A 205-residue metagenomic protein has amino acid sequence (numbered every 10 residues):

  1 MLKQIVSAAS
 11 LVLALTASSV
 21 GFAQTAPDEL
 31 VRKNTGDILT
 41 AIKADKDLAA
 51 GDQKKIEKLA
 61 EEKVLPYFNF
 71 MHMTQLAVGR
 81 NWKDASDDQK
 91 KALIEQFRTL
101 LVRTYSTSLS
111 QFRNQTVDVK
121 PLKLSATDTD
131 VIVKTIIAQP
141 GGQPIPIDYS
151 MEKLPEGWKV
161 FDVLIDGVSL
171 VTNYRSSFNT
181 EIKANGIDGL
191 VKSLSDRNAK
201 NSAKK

Functional and structural regions predicted by a protein language model:
M1-A9: Bacterial N-terminal signal peptides that target proteins for export
A8-S18: Bacterial N-terminal signal peptides
S19-A23: Sec/Tat signal peptide C-region and signal peptidase I cleavage site
T25-Y105: Early exported N-terminus immediately downstream of N-terminal targeting peptides
W82, T99-L100, L124, Q139 (+1 more regions): Solvent-exposed loop/turn segments at secondary-structure junctions within structured extracellular/periplasmic domains
R103-I145, R197-K205: Surface-exposed, charged secondary-structure patches
P144-T172: Short beta-strand edge/turn micro-motifs at domain boundaries
D162-K205: Low-complexity, intrinsically disordered terminal/linker segments enriched in charged and Gly/Pro repeats
